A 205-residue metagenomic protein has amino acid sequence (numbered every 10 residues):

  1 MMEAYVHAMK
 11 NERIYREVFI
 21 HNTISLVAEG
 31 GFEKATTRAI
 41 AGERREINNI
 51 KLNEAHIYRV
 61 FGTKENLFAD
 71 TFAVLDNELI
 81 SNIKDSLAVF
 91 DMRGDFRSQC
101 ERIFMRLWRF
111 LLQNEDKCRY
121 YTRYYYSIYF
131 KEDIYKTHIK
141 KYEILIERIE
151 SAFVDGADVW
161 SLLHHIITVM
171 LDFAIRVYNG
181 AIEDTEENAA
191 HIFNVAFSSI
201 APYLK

Functional and structural regions predicted by a protein language model:
M1-I14, L204-K205: N-terminal intrinsically disordered/low-complexity leader segments
A8, R119-R123, E150-A196, I200-K205: Hydrophobic/aromatic-rich alpha-helical bundle segments in the mid-to-C-terminal region
R13, E17, H21: Short alpha-helical elements of helix-turn-helix
V18, L26-N66, D70: Helix-turn-helix
N22, L26, E43, R106 (+2 more regions): Amphipathic alpha-helical interface segments
N66, R102, R109-E147: Short secondary-structure transition hinges
D70, K84-Q113, L163: Hydrophobic alpha-helical connector segments
N77-D85, Y129-V154, W160-H164, N194: Amphipathic alpha-helical packing segments from all-alpha helical-bundle domains
